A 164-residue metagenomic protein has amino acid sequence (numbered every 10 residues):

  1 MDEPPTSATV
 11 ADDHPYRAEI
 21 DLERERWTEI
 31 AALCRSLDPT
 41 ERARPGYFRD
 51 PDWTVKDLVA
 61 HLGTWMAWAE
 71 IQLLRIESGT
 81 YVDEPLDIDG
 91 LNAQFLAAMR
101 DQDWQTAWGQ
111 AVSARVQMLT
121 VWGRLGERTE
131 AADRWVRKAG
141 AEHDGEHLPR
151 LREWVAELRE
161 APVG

Functional and structural regions predicted by a protein language model:
D2, P45-G90, R124-G164: Short, contiguous alpha-helical
T6-R42, T64-L74: Alpha-helical bundle segments that constitute or directly flank the non-heme di-iron/ferroxidase center
A8-P15, Y47-D50, L96-D103, A132: Short amphipathic alpha-helical segments at helix-loop
Y16, I20-E23, W27, W104-A111 (+2 more regions): Hydrophobic packing residues in well-ordered alpha-helices of helical domains and bundles
R17-D21, A31, D89-A97, R137 (+1 more regions): Generic detector of well-ordered alpha-helical segments enriched in charged/polar residues, highlighting helical
E25, L91-A131: Acidic/histidine-rich alpha-helical segments that form the ligand environment of transition-metal centers
